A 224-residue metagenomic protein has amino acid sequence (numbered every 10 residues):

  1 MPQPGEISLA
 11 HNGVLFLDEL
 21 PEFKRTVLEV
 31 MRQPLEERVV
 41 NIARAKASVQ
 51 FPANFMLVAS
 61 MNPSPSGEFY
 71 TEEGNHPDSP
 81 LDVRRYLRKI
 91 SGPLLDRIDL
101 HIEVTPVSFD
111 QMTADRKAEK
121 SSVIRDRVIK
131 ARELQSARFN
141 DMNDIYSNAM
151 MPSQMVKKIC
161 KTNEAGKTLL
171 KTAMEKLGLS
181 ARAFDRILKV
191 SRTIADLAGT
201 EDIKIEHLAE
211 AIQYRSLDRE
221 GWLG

Functional and structural regions predicted by a protein language model:
M1-L15, S48: Conserved alpha-helical scaffold flanking the Walker A/P-loop in AAA+ ATPase domains
E6, E19, R186-V190: Residue-level recognition of specific faces of alpha-helices
N12, D18-L20, V30: Walker B catalytic acidic pair
T26-G224: Basic, amphipathic alpha-helical bundle interface domains used for macromolecular binding and assembly
